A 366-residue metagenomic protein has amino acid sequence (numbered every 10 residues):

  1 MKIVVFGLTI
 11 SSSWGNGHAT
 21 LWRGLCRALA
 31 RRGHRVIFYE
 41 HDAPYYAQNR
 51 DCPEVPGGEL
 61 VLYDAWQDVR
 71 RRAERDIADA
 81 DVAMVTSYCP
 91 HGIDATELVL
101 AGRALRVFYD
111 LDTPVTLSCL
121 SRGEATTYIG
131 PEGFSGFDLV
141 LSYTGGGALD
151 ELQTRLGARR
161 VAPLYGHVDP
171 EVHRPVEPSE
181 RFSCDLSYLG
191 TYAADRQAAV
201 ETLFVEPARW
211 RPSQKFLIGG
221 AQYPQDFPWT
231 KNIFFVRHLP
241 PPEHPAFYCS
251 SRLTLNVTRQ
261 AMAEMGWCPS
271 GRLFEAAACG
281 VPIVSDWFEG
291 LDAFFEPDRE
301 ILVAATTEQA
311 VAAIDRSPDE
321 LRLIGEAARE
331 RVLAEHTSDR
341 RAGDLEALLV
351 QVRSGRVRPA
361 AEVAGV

Functional and structural regions predicted by a protein language model:
M1-V5, R103, S183-D185, K215: Residues that mark the start of a beta-strand
V4-T9, G15, R23-R27, R32 (+3 more regions): Extended catalytic core of nucleotide-activated donor transferases of GT-like folds
G7-W14, T20-G24, F38-Y45, R50-Y63 (+5 more regions): Catalytic binding pocket for nucleotide-activated donors in carbohydrate/polymer assembly enzymes
L21, R27, D169-L253, A263 (+1 more regions): Conserved catalytic-core segment of nucleotide-activated headgroup transferases in glycan assembly
R35-I37, R106, V161, Q214-F216 (+1 more regions): Hydrophobic anchor at the start of a short beta-strand that flanks the dinucleotide cofactor-binding loop
I93-T96, Q197, E264-W267: Glycine/threonine-rich flexible loop motifs
L164-H167: Carbohydrate-associated surface elements
